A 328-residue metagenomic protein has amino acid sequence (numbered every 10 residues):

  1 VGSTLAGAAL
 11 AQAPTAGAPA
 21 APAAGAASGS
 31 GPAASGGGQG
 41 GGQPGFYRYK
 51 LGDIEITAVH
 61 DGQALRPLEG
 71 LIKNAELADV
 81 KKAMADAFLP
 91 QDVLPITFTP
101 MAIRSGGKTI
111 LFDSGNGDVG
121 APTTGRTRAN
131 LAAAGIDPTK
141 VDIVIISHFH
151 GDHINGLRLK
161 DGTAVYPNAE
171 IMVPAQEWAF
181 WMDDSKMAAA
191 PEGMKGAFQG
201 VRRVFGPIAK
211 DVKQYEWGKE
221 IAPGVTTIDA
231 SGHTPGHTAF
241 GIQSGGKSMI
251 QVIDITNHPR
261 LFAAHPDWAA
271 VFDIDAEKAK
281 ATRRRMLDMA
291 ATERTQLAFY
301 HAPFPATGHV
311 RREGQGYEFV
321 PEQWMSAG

Functional and structural regions predicted by a protein language model:
G2-R128, A132, K140-I143, G246-D254 (+1 more regions): Metallo-beta-lactamase
D61-G62, S114-G117, F149, Q176-E177 (+3 more regions): Active-site metal-binding loops of divalent metal-dependent hydrolases
A83-L94, G135, K195-F198, A270-R283: A short acidic, glycine-rich active-site loop that binds or catalyzes chemistry on phosphate/adenosine moieties
A121, A239-G241, G245-G328: Cap/insert and terminal regions of metallo-dependent hydrolase folds
G125, A132-I136, K140, P167-D229 (+2 more regions): Metallo-beta-lactamase
R126-A129, I154-A164, H309-V310: Metal-dependent catalytic neighborhoods of phosphoester/phosphodiester hydrolases
V141-I154: Metallo-beta-lactamase
H153, T226-F240: Active-site glycine- and acidic-residue-rich loops that bind and position anionic ligands or nucleotide-like cofactors
